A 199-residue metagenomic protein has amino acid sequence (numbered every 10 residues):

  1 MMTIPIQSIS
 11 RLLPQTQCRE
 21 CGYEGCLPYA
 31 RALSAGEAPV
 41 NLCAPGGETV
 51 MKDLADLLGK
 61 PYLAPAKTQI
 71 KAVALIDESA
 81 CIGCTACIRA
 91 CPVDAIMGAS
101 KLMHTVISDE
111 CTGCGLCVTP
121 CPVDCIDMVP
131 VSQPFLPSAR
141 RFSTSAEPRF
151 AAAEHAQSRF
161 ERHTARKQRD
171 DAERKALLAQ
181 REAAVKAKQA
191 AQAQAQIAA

Functional and structural regions predicted by a protein language model:
M1-I4: A short, flexible low-complexity segment enriched in Lys/Arg and Gly/Pro that occurs in N-terminal basic tails
I6-Q15, E37-P45, Y62-G83, I88-R89 (+3 more regions): Ferredoxin-like iron-sulfur electron-transfer modules
R19-Y29: N-terminal glycine-rich anion-binding loops that anchor highly charged ligand groups
P28-E37: Amphipathic alpha-helical segments that form the core helices of the histone-fold
E110, L116-A199: Flanking helices and flexible, charged tails adjoining ferredoxin-like Fe-S electron-transfer domains in multi-subunit
